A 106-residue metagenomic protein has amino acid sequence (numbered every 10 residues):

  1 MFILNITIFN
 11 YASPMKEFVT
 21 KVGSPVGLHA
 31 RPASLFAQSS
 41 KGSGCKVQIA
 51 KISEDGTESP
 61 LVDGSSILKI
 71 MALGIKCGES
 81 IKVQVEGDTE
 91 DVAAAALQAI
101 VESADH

Functional and structural regions predicted by a protein language model:
M1-P14: Short, Lys/Arg-enriched N-terminal segments with co-localized hydrophobic residues within the first ~10-30 amino acids
F2, K46-Q48, S80-K82: Structural motif
T7, A50-S53, V85: Structural preference for solvent-exposed beta-strand-turn elements and adjacent flexible terminal/loop segments within
M15-S24: Short amphipathic
G23-L68, A72-K76: Compact, glycine-rich, soluble single-domain proteins
M71-H106: C-terminal structural segments of small proteins and small subunits
